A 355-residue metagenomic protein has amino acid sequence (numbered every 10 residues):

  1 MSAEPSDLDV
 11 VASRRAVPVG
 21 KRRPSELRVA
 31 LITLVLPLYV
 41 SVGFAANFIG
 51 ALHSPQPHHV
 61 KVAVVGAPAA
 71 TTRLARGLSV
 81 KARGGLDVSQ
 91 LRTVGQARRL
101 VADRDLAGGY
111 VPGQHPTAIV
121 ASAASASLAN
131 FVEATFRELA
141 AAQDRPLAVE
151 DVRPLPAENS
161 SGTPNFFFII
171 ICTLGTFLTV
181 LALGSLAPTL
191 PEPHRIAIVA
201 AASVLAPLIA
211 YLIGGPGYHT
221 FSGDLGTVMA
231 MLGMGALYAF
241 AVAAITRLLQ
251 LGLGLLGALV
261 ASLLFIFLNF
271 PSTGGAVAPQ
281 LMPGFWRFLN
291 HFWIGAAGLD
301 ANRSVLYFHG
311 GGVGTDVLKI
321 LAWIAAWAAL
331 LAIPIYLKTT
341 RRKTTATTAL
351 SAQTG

Functional and structural regions predicted by a protein language model:
M1-L27, V149-D151, R287-F288, L337-G355: Terminal targeting segments of Actinobacterial cell-envelope proteins
G20-I32, L36, T163, T189 (+8 more regions): Structural motif marking the loop-to-transmembrane transition
R22-Q56, I169-V180, F265-F270: Hydrophobic alpha-helical transmembrane segments of multi-pass membrane transport/permease proteins
A51-P68: Alpha-helical transmembrane signal-anchor/signal-peptide segments
P68-A70, G77-A148, V152-P154: Extracytoplasmic loops/domains of multi-pass membrane proteins
A107, A142-A182: Membrane-helix interface and discontinuous TM-entry motifs in multi-pass inner-membrane proteins
P164-T273: Transmembrane alpha-helical segments that form the functional core of multipass membrane systems
I170, T227-G355: Membrane-spanning alpha-helical segments of multipass transporters and channels
